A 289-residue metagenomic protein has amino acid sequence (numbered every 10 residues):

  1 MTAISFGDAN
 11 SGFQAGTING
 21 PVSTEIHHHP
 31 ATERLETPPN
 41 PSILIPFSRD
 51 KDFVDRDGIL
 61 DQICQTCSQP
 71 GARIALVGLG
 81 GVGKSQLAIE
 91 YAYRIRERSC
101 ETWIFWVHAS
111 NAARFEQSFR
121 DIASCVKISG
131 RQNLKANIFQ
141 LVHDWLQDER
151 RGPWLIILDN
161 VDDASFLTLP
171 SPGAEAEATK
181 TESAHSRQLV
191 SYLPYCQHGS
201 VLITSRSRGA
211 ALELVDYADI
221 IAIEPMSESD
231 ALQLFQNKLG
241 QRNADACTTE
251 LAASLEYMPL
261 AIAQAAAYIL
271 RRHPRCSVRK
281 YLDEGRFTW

Functional and structural regions predicted by a protein language model:
T2-G7, S23: Glycine-centered low-complexity coil/loop motifs and glycine-rich tracts, especially the flexible linkers
S5-A9, Q14, I18: Repetitive beta-strand solenoid architecture
G20, E25-W289: Aliphatic-rich helical/repeat scaffold segments used for oligomerization and domain docking
